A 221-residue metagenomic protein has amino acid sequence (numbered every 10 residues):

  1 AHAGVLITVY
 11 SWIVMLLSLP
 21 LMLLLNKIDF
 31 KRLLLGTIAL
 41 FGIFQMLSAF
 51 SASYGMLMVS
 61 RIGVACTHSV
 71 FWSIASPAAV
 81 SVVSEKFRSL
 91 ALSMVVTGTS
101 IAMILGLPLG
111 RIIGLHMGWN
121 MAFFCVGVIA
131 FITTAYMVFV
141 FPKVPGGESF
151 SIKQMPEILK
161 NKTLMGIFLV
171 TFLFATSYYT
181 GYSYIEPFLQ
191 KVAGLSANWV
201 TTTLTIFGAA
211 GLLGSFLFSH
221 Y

Functional and structural regions predicted by a protein language model:
H2-I7, L92, S196-L204: Juxtamembrane helix-start elements in MFS-like secondary transporters
T8-M22, T205-L217: Central cavity-lining transmembrane alpha-helices of secondary-active solute carriers, predominantly the Major
L16-A52: Conserved MFS/SLC helix-loop-helix module at the cytosolic interface between two early adjacent transmembrane helices
L24-L25, L109-M117, L189-Q190, Y221: Interfacial helix-cap and linker-helix signal at transmembrane-aqueous boundaries of multi-pass secondary transporters
Y54, S60-G98: Cytoplasmic helix-loop-helix junction between adjacent transmembrane helices in 12-TM secondary transporters
M56, E85, M94-F139, Y184: Helix-loop-helix hairpin linking two adjacent transmembrane segments in secondary transporters
F141-I167: Juxtamembrane intracellular "pre-TM" segments in multi-pass secondary transporters
M165-T205: Extracytoplasmic gate region of multi-pass secondary transporters
